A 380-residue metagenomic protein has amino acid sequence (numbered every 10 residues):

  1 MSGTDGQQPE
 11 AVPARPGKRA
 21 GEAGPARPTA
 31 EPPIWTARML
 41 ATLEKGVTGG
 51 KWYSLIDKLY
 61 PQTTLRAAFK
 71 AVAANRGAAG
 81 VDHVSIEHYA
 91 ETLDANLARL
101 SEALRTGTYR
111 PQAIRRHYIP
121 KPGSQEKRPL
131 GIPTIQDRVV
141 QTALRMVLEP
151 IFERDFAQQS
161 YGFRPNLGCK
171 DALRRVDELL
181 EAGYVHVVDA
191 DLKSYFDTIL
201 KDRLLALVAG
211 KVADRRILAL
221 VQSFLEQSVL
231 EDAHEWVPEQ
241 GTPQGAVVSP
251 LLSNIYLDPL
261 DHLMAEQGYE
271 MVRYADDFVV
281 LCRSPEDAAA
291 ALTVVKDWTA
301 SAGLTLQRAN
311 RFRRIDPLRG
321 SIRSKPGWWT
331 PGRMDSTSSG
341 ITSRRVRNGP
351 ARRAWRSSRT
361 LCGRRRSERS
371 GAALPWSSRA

Functional and structural regions predicted by a protein language model:
M1-A380: Non-catalytic terminal/accessory segments
